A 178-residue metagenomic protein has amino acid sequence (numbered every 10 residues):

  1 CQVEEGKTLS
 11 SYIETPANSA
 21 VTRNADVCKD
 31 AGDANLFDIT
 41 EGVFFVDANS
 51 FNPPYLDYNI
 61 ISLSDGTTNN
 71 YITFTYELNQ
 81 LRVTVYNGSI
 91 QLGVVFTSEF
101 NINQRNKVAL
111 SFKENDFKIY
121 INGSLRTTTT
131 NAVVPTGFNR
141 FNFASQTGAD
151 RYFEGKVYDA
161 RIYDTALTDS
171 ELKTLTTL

Functional and structural regions predicted by a protein language model:
V3-D38, P53-L56, R126, Y158-L178: Extended recognition patches within non-cytosolic domains
K7, D65-T67, N87-S89, G123-L125 (+1 more regions): Solvent-exposed strand-loop boundary residues in beta-sheet-rich modules
L36-N52, Y71-T73, Q104-N106, V157-A160: A carbohydrate-recognition surface predominantly in extracellular/luminal proteins
Y55-D65, Q91-E99: N-terminal assembly/attachment segments of tailed bacteriophage virion structural proteins
N59-T84: Glycan-recognition/cleft segments
G66-T73, G88-G93, G148-F153: Short, surface-exposed beta-strand/loop "edge" segments at domain boundaries and coil↔beta transitions
T75-V133: Extracellular glycan-interaction surfaces
T129-K156: Flexible glycan-contacting loops in extracellular carbohydrate-active proteins
